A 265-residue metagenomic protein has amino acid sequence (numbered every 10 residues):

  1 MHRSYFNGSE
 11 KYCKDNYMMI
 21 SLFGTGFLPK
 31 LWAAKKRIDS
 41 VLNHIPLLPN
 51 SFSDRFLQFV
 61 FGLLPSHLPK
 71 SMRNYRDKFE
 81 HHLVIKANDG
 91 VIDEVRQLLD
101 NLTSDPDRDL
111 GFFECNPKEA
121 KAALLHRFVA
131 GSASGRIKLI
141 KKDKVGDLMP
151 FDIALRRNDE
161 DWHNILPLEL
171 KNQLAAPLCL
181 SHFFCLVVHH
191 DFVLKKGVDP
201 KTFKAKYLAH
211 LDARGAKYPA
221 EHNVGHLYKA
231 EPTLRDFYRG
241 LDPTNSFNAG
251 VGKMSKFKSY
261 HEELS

Functional and structural regions predicted by a protein language model:
Y5-F6: Solvent-exposed, well-ordered amphipathic alpha-helical segments that flank/support binding or catalytic loops
S9-M19, K30-S265: Conserved glycine-rich FAD pyrophosphate-binding loop
